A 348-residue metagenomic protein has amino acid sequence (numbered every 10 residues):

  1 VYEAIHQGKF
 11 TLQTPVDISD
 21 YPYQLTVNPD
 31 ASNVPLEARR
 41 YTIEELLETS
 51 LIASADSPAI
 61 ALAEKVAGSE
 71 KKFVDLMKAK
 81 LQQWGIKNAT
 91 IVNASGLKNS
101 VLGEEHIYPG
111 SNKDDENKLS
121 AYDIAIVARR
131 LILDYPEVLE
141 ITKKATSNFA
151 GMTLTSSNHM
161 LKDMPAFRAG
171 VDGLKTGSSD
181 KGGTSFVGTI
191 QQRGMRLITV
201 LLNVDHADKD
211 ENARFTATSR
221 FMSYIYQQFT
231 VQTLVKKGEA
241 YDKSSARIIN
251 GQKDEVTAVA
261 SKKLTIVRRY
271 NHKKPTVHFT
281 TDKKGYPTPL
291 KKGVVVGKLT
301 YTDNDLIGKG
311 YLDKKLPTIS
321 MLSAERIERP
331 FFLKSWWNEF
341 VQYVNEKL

Functional and structural regions predicted by a protein language model:
V1-Y122, I132-Y135: Active-site-adjacent loops and short helices of periplasmic peptidoglycan-processing enzymes
N112-K118, Y122-L348: Domain-terminus/edge residues, biased toward the C-terminal soluble/receptor-binding domains of extracytoplasmic
